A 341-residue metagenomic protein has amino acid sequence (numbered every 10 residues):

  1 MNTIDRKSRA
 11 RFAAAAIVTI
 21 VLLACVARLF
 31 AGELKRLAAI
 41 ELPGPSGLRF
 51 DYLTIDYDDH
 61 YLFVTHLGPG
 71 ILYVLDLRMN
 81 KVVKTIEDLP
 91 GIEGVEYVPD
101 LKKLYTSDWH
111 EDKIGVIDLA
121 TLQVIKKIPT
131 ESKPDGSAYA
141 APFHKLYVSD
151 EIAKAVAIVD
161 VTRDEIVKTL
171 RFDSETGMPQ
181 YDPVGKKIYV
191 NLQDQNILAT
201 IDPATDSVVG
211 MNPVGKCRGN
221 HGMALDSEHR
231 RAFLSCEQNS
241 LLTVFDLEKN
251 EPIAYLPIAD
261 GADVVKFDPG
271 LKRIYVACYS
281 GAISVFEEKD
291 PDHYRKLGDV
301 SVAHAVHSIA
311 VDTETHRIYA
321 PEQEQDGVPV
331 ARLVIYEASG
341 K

Functional and structural regions predicted by a protein language model:
M1, A16-I17, D118: Low-complexity intrinsically disordered segments
M1-A10: N-terminal secretory signal peptides that target proteins for export/translocation
R9-A14, A31: Sequence-pattern detector for short linear motifs and compositional/periodic biases rather than a specific fold
A14-R28: Bacterial N-terminal signal peptides
A27-K341: Predominantly soluble domains enriched in secretory-pathway, periplasmic, or organellar proteins
